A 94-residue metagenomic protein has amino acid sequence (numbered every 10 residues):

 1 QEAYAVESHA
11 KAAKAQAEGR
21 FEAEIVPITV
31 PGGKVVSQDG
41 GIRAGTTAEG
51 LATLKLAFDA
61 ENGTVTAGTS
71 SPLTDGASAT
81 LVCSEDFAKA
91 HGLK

Functional and structural regions predicted by a protein language model:
E2-A90: N-terminal extracellular/periplasmic Venus flytrap/periplasmic-binding protein-like
G92-K94: Flexible, low-complexity linker/loop segments at domain and module junctions
